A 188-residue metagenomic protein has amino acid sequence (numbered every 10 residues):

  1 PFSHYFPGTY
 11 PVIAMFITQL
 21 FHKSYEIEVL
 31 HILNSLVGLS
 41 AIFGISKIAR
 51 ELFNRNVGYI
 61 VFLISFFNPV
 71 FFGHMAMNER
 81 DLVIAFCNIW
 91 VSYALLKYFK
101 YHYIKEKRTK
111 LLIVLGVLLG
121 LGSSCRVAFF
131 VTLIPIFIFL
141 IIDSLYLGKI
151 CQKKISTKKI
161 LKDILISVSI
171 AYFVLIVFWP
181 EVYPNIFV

Functional and structural regions predicted by a protein language model:
H4-V12, L20-S40, F62, H74-N78 (+1 more regions): Loop-to-helix entry region of an early transmembrane alpha helix in multi-pass inner-membrane enzymes
F6, V12, H22-K23, L121 (+1 more regions): Transmembrane-lumen/periplasm boundary regions of multi-pass, lipid-linked membrane glycan transferases
I32-L52, W90, A94: Transmembrane-helix motifs of polytopic, lipid-linked glycan transferases
L36, L52-F53, F67, N78-E79 (+2 more regions): Transmembrane helix irregularities
G38, I84-S92, V114, P135 (+1 more regions): Hydrophobic core segments of transmembrane alpha-helices in multi-pass, intramembrane catalytic enzymes
V61-F66, G73, Y93, L119 (+1 more regions): Short helix- or helix-capping micro-motifs that position conserved polar/aromatic residues at function-defining sites
V70, L82, V117-L140: Transmembrane helices and adjacent periplasmic/lumenal helix-loop junctions of polyprenol-phosphate-dependent
V91-L111: Membrane-interface transmembrane helices that cradle and orient dolichyl/undecaprenyl
